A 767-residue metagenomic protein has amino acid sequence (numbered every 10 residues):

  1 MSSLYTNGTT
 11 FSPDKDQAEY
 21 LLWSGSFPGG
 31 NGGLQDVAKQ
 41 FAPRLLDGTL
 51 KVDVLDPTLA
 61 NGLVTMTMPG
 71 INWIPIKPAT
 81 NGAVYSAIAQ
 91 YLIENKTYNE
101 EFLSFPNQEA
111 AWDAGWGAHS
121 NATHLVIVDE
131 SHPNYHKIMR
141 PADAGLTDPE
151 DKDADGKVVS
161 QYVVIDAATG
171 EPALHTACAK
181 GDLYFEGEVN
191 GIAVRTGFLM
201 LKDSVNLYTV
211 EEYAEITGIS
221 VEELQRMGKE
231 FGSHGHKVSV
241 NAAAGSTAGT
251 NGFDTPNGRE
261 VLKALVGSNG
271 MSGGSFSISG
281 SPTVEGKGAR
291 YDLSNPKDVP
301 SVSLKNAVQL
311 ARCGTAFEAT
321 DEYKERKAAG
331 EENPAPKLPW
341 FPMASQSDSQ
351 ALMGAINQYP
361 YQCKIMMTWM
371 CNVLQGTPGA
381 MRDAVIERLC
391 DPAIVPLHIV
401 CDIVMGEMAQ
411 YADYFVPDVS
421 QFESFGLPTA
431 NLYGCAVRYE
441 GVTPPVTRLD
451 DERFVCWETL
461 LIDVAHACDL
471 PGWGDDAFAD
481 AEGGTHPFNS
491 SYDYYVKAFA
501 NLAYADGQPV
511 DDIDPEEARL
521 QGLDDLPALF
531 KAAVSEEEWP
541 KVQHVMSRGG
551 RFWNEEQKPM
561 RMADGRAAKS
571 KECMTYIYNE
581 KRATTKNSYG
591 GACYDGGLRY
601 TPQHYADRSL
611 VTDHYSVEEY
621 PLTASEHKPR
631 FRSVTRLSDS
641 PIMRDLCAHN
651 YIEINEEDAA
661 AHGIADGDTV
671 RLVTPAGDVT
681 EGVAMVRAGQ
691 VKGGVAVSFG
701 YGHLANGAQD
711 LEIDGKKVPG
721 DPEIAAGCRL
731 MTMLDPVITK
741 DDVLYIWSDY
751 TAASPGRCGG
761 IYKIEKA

Functional and structural regions predicted by a protein language model:
M1-L55, G62, A83, T176-E188 (+8 more regions): Extended redox/cofactor-interaction regions of prokaryotic respiratory oxidoreductases
L63-H234: Long, well-ordered, tryptophan-enriched scaffold segments
Q90-E94, Y98, A264-M271, D391 (+8 more regions): Short, well-ordered loop/turn and helix-capping segments at boundaries between secondary-structure elements and domains
N99-L103, K237-S239, G270-S277, W473-A479: Flexible, glycine/charged-enriched surface loops at secondary-structure junctions
P106-E109, E230-F231, G245, F276-G286 (+1 more regions): A glycine-rich phosphate-binding loop feature that marks nucleotide/adenosyl-phosphate handling sites
A114, D254-N257, T283-D292, T485-Y495 (+1 more regions): Eukaryote-specific, cytoplasm-facing alpha-helical/coiled-coil scaffolding segments in long proteins
F422-L449, L460: Glycine/threonine-rich phosphate-binding loop and adjacent beta-strand/alpha-helix elements that clamp
P445-V446, R453, W457-D514, L637-E653 (+1 more regions): Long, contiguous, secondary-structure-rich segments that constitute the structural scaffold of globular domains
